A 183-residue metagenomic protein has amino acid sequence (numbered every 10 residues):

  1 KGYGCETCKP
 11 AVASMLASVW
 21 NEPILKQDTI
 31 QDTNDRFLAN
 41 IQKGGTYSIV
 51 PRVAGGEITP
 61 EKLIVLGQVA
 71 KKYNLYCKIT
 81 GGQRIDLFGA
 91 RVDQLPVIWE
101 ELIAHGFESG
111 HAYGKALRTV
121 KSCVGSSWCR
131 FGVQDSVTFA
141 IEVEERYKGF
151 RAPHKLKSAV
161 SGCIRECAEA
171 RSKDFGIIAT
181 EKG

Functional and structural regions predicted by a protein language model:
K1, L38, G183: Short Fe-S-cluster ligation motifs
K1-L16: Compact, charge-rich alpha-helical regulatory domains located at protein termini
C5, K26-T29, D135: Serine/threonine-rich low-complexity intrinsically disordered regions
A11, I41, G45-E181: Small-residue-enriched alpha-helical segments and adjacent helix-cap loops that form tight helix-helix packing
M15-K26: Short, basic alpha-helical nucleic acid-contact segments in DNA-binding proteins and DNA transaction factors
L25-A39, A112-K115: Long, charged amphipathic helices and adjacent flexible linkers at domain junctions
